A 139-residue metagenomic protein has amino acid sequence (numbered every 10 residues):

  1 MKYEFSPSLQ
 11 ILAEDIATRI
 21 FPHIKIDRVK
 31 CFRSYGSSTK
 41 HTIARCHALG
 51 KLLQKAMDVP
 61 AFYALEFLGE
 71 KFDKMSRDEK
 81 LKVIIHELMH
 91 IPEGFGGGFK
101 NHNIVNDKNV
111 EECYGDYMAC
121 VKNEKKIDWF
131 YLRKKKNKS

Functional and structural regions predicted by a protein language model:
M1-D78, G94-S139: Metalloprotease/metallohydrolase-associated module, dominated by Zn2+-dependent proteases
K82-G94: Active-site recognition of the HExxH zinc-binding catalytic motif
